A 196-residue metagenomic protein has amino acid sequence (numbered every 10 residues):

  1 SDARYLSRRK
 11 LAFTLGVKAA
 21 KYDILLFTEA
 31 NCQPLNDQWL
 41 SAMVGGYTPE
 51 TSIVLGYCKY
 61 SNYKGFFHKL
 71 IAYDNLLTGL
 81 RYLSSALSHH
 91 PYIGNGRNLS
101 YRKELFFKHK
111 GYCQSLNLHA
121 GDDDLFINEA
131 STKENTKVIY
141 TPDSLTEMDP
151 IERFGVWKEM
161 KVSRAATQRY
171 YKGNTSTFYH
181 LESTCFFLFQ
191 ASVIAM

Functional and structural regions predicted by a protein language model:
D2-L11, Q33, H119-A120: A short, glycine-/small-residue-rich helix N-cap motif at loop->alpha-helix starts within glycosyltransferase
F13, L25: Short aromatic/hydrophobic "clamp" motif used to bind/position activated sugar donors
G16, Y22, A30-C32: Short acidic donor-binding/metal-coordinating loop in glycosyltransferase active sites
A20-D23, N36, T48-P49, G111: Active-site acidic short loop of glycosyltransferases
K21-D23, N95-K110: Conserved nucleotide-sugar donor-binding and metal-coordinating catalytic region shared by glycosyltransferases
E29-G45: Acidic donor-binding/catalytic loop of UDP-sugar-dependent glycosyltransferases, especially processive GT2
Y47, I53-L77, E104-F107, G111-S176: Catalytic donor/gating beta->alpha subdomain of glycosyltransferases that bind UDP-sugars
Q168-M196: Alpha-helical bilayer-embedded segments of polytopic membrane proteins, i.e., transmembrane/intramembrane helices
